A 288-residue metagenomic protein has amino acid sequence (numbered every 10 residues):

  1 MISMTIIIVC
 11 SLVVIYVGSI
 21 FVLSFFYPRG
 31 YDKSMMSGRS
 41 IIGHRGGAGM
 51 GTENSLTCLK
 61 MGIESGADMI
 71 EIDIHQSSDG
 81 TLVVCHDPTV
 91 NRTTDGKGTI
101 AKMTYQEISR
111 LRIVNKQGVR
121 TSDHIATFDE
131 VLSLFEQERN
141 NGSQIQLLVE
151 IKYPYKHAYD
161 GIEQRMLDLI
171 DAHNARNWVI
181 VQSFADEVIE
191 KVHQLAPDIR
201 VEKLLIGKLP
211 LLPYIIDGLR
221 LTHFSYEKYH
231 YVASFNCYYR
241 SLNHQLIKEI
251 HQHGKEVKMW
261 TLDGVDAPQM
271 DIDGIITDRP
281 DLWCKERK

Functional and structural regions predicted by a protein language model:
I7-Y16, I20-P28, H86-G207, H230-R240 (+1 more regions): Metal-dependent phosphodiesterase/phospholipase catalytic core, i.e., the His/Asp/Glu-rich active-site region
Y27-G43, L56: N-terminal signal-anchor transmembrane helix
G43-E53, N115-D123, L205-D217: Active-site mouth loops of central-metabolism enzymes
E53-N54, D160-G161, Q245: Generic recognition of short, well-ordered alpha-helical segments
C58-Q76, Y226-F235: Catalytic domains of carbohydrate-active enzymes, especially glycoside hydrolases
K203-K288: C-terminal active-site rim and adjoining tail of enzyme catalytic domains
